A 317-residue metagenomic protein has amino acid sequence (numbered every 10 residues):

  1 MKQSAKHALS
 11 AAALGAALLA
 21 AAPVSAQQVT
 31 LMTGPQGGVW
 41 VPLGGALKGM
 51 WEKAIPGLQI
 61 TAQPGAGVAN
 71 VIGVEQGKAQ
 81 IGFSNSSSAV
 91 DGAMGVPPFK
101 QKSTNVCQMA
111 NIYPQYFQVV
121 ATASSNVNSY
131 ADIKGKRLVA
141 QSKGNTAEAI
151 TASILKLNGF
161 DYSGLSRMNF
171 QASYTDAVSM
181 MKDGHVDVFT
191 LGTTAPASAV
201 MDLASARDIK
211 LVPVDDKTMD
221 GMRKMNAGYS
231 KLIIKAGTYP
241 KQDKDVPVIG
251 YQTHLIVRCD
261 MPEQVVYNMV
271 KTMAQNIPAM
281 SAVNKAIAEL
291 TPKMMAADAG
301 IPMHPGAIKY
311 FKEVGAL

Functional and structural regions predicted by a protein language model:
M1-A12: Bacterial N-terminal signal peptides that target proteins for export
S10-A20: Bacterial N-terminal signal peptides
A20-A26: Sec/Tat signal peptide C-region and signal peptidase I cleavage site
V29-K53, L58-T61, Q115-D183, P278 (+2 more regions): Bilobed "Venus flytrap"/periplasmic-binding protein-like clamshell domains and structurally analogous long
G38, I55-G57, A66-A69, Q76 (+6 more regions): Extracytoplasmic
L43-G49, T61-S103, V119, V127 (+3 more regions): Pocket-flanking alpha-helical
S86-S88, G95-P97, S125, Y162-I256 (+1 more regions): Pocket-lining segment of extracytoplasmic ligand-binding domains
K244-L317: Segments of small-molecule ligand-sensing domains
